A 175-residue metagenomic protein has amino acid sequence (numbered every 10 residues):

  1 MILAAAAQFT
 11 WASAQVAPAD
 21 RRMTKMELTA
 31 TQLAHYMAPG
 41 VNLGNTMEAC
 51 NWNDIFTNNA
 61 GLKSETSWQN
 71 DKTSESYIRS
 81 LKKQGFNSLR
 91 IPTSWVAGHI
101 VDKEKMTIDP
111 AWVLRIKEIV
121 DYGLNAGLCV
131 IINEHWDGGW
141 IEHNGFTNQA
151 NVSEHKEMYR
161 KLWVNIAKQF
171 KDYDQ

Functional and structural regions predicted by a protein language model:
M1-Q15: Bacterial Sec-dependent N-terminal signal peptides
I2, L28-T29: Generic detector of short alpha-helix boundary/capping microenvironments and adjacent low-complexity segments
A5, T31-Q32: Sterically constrained small-residue positions within well-ordered secondary structures of folded domains
Q15-R22: Cleaved targeting-peptide boundary
R22-M23, L28, A34-Q175: Active-site mouth of glycoside hydrolases
